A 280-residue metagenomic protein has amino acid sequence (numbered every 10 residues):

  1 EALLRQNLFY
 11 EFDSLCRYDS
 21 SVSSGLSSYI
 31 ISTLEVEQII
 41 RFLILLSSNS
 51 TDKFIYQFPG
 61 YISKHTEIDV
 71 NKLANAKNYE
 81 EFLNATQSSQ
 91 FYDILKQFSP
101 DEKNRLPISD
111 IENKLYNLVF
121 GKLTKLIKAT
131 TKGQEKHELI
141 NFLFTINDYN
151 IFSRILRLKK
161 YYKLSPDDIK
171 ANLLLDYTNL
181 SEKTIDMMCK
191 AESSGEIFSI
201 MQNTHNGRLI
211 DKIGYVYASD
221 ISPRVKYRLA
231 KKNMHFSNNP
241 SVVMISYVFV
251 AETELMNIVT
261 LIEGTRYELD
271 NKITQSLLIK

Functional and structural regions predicted by a protein language model:
E1-K280: Extended alpha-helical surfaces
